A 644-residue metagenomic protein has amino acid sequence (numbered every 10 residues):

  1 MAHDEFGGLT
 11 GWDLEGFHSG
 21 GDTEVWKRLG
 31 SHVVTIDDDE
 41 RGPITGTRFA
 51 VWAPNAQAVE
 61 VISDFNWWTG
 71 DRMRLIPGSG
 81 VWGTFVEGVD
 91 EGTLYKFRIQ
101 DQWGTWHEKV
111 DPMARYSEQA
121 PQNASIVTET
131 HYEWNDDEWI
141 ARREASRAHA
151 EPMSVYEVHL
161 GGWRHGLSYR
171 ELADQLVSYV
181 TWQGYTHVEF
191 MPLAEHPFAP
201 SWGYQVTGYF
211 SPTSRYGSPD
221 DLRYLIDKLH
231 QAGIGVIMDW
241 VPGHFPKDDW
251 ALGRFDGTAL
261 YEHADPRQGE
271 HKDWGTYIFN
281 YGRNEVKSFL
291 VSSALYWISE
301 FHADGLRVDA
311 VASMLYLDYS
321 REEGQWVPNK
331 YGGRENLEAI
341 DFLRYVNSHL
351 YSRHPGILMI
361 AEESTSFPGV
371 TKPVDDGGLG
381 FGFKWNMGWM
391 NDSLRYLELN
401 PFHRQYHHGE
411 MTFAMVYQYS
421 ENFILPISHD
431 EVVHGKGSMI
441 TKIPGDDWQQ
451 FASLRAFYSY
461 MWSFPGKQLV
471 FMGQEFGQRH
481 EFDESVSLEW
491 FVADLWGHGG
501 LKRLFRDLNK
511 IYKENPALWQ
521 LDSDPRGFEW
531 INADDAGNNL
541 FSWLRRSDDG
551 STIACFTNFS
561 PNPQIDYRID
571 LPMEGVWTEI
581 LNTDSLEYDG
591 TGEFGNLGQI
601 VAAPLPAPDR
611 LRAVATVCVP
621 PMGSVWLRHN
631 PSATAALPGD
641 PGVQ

Functional and structural regions predicted by a protein language model:
M1-M153, Y169-G184, W448-F451, W462-V470 (+1 more regions): Carbohydrate-interacting/catalytic domains
A53-N55, F65, G88, H159-R164 (+8 more regions): Short, flexible loop/turn elements at secondary-structure junctions
S63, V86, I99, M191-A194 (+5 more regions): Glycine-rich, histidine-containing beta strand-loop boundary motifs that form or position
T105-H107, R164, H196-A199, H244-K247 (+6 more regions): Short catalytic/ligand-binding loop motif for oxyanion handling, primarily in non-cytosolic enzymes, centered on
E118, D137-M153, H159-E335, A603 (+1 more regions): Substrate-binding/active-site clefts of carbohydrate-active enzymes
P121, H302-D304, Y319-S487, V492 (+3 more regions): Conserved alpha/beta catalytic core and glycan-binding cleft of carbohydrate-active enzymes
Q175-L176, D221, L225, V286-W297 (+4 more regions): Alpha-helical packing segments of well-folded alpha/beta enzyme cores
